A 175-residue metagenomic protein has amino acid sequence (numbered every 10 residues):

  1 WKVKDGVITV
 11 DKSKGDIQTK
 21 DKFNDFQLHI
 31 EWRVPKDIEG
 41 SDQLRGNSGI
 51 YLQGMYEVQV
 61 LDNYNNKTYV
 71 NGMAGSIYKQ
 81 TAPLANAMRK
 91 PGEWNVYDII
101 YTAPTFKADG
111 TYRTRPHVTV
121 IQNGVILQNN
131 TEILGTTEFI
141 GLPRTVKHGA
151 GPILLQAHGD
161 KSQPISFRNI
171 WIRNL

Functional and structural regions predicted by a protein language model:
W1-L175: Carbohydrate-interacting regions of secretory-pathway proteins
